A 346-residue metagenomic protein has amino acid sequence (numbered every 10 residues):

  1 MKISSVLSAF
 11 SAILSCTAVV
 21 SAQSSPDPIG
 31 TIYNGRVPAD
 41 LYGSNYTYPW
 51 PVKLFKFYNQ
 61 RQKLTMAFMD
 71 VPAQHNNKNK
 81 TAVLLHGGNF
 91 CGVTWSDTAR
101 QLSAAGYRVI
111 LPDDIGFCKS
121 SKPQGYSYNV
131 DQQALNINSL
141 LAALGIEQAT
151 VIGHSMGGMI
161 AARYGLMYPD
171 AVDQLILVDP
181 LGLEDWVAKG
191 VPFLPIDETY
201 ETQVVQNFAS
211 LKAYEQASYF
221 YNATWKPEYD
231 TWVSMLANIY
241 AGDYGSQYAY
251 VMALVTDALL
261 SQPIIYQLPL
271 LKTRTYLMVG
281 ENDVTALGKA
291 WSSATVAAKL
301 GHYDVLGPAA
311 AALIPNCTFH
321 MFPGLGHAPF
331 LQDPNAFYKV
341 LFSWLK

Functional and structural regions predicted by a protein language model:
K2-A82, A104-Y107, H302-A311, P315-T318 (+1 more regions): Alpha/beta-hydrolase fold catalytic core
Q60-K119, L331, Y338-V340: Conserved HGGG/HGGXW glycine-rich cap/lid loop of the alpha/beta-hydrolase fold
D131-A149: Conserved acidic catalytic loop of the alpha/beta-hydrolase fold
G153, G157, A161: Gly/Ala-rich beta-loop-alpha elbow adjacent to hydrolase catalytic centers
A162, L166, D173-N207: Flexible "cap/lid" loop of the alpha/beta hydrolase fold
N207-L268: Conserved alpha/beta-hydrolase catalytic His-Asp/Glu region
A241-G307: Conserved serine/cysteine hydrolase catalytic core
F319, L325-P334, Y338: Catalytic histidine-centered segment of alpha/beta-hydrolase-like enzymes
